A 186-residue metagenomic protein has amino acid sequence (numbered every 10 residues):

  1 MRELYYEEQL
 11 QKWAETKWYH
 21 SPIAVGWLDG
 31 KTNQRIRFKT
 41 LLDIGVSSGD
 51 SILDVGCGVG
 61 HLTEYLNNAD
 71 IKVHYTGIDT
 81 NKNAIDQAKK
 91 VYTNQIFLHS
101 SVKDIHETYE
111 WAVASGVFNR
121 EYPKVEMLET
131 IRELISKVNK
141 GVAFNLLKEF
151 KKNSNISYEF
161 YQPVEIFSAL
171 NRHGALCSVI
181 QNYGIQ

Functional and structural regions predicted by a protein language model:
M1-P22: N-terminal, positively charged/glycine-rich alpha-helical extensions of SAM-dependent methyltransferases
T32-S48: Conserved alpha-helix/loop element of class I SAM-dependent methyltransferases that forms part of the SAM/SAH-binding
L53, V59-I96: Class I SAM-dependent methyltransferase SAM/SAH-binding core
H99-D104: Conserved SAM/SAH-binding loop
W111-K124: A short SAM/SAH-binding and catalytic strip from SAM-dependent methyltransferases
E121-E133: A short, conserved alpha-helix within the catalytic core of class I
N139-K148: Conserved beta-strand signature within the Rossmann-like core of class I S-adenosyl-L-methionine
S157-G174: Short alpha-helix
